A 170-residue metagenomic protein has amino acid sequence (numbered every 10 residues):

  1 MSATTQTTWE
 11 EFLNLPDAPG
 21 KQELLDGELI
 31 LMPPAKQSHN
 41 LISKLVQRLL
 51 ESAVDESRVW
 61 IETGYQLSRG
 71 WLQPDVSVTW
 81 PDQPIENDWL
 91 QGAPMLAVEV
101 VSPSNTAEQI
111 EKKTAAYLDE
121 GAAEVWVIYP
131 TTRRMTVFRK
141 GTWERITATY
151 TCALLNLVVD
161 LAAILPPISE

Functional and structural regions predicted by a protein language model:
M1-E170: Gly/Pro/Ser/Thr-rich low-complexity, intrinsically disordered segments predominantly at protein N-termini
